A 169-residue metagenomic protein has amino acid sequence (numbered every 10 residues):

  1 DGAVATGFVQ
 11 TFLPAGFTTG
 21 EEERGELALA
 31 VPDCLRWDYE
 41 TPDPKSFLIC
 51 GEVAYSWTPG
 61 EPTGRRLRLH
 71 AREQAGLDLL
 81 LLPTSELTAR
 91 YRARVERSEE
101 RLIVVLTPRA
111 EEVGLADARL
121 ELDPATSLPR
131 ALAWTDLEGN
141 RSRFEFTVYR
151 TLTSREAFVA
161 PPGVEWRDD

Functional and structural regions predicted by a protein language model:
D1-A3, E22-R24, A30-P32, P42 (+6 more regions): Extracytoplasmic
D1-F17: A short, Trp-centered hydrophobic/proline-enriched beta-strand micro-motif
T6-F8, L35-Y39, A54-W57, V104-L106 (+1 more regions): Short hydrophobic/aromatic-rich beta-strand segments that constitute the beta-sheet cores of beta-sandwich/beta-barrel
T11-L13, W57, G139: Hydrophobic lipid-interacting interfaces of membrane-associated proteins
P14-T18, E111-G114: Short, cysteine-centered beta-strand-loop-beta hairpins and adjacent loop/turn segments enriched in charged/polar
R24-G76, S142-R143: An acidic-aromatic
R65, E86-D169: Gly/Pro-enriched, hydrophobic low-complexity segments that function as extracytoplasmic propeptides/linkers
E73-T88: Short, solvent-exposed helix-to-loop capping segments enriched in aromatics
